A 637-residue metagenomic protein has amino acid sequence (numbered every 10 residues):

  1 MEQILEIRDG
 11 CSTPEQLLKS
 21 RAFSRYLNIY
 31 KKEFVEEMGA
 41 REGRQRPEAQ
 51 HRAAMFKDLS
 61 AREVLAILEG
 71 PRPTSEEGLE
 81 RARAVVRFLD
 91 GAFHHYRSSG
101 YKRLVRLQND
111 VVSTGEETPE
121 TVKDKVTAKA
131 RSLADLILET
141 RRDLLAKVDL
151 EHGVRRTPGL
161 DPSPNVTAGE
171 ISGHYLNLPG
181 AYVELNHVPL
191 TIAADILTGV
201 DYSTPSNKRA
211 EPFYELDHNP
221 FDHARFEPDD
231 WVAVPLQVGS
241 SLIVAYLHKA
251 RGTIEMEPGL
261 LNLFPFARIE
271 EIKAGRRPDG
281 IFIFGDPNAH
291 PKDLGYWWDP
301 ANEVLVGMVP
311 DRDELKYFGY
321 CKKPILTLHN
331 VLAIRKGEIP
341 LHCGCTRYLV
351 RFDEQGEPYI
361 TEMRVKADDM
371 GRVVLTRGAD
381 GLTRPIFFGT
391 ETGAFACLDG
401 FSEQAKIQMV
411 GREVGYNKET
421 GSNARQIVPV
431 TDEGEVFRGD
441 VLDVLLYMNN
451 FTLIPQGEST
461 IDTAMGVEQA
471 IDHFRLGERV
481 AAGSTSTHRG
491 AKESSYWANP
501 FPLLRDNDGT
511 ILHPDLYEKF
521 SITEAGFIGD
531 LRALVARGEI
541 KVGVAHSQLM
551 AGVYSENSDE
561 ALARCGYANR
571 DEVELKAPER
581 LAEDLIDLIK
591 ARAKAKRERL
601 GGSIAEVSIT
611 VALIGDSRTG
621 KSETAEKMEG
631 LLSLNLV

Functional and structural regions predicted by a protein language model:
E2-T157, A424-R599: Conserved NTP phosphate-binding and transfer environment spanning the P-loop NTPase/kinase superfamily
V183-D279: Extended, Lys/Arg-enriched charged tracts that mediate electrostatic binding to polyanionic substrates
A250-R251, R312-D313, R351-D353, T392-F395 (+3 more regions): Short, glycine-/Ser/Thr-/acidic-enriched flexible segments
N262-P265, K273, R277-G285, F388-T392 (+4 more regions): N-terminal switch/interaction subdomains of large nucleotide-dependent motors and GTPases
P278-H342, V542-V544, A591, A595-K596: Charged, amphipathic alpha-helical linker segments immediately N-terminal to NTP-binding catalytic cores
R335-C343, R347-D353, R599-S608: Phosphate-binding P-loop
G344-D368, T610-E629: Glycine-rich phosphate-binding P-loop
E362-E435, V637: Conserved nucleotide-sensing/catalytic segment adjacent to the nucleotide-binding pocket in NTP-handling enzymes
